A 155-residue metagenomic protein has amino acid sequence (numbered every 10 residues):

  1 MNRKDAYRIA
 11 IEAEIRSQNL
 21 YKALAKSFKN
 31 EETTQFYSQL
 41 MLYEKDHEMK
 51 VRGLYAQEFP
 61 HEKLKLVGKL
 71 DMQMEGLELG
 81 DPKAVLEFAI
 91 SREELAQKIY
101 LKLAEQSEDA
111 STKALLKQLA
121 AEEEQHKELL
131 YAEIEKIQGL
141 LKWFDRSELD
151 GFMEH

Functional and structural regions predicted by a protein language model:
M1-H155: Iron-associated oxidoreductase/ferritin-like identity signal
